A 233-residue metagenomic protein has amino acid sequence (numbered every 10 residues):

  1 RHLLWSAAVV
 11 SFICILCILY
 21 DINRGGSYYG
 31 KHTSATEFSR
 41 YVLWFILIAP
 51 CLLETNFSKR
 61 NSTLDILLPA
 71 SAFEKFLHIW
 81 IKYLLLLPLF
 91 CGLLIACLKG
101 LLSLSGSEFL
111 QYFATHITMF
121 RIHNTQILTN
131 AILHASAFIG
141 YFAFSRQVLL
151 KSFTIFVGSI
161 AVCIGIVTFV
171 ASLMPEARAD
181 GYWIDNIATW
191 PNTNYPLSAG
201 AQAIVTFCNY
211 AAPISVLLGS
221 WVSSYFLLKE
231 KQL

Functional and structural regions predicted by a protein language model:
R1-T63, A72-L233: Hydrophobic alpha-helical transmembrane segments of membrane proteins
